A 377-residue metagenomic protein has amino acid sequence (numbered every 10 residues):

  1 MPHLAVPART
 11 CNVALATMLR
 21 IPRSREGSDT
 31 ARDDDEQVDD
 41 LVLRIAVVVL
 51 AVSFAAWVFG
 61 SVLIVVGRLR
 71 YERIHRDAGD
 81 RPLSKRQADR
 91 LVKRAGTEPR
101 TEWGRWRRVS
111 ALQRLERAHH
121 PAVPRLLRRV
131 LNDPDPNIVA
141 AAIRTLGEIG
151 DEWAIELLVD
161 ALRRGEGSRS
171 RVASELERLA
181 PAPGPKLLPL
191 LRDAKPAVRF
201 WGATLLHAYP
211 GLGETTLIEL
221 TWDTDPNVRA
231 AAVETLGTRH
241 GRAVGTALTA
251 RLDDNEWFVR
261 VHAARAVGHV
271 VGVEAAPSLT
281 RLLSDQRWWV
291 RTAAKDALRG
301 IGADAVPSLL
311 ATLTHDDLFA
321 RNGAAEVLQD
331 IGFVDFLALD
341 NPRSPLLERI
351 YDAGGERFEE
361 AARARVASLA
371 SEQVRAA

Functional and structural regions predicted by a protein language model:
M1, S28-A31, Q37-E72: N-terminal signal-anchor transmembrane alpha helix of single-pass membrane proteins, serving as the membrane-anchoring
N12-R23, D29, D34: Short, positively charged and aromatic/hydrophobic N-terminal segments
L63-R105, V109: N-terminal topogenic membrane-targeting module
Q87-R100, H120-N132, D151-R163, P181-R192 (+6 more regions): Amphipathic alpha-helical scaffolding segments comprising HEAT/armadillo-like alpha-solenoid repeats
R105-W106, P136-N137, E152, G165-R169 (+9 more regions): Alpha-helix N-cap/helix-start positions at coil->helix boundaries
A111-A118, P124-E175: Non-cytosolic head/periplasmic domains of membrane-anchored proteins
H119, L146, G150, L176-P183 (+10 more regions): Alpha-solenoid repeat junctions
